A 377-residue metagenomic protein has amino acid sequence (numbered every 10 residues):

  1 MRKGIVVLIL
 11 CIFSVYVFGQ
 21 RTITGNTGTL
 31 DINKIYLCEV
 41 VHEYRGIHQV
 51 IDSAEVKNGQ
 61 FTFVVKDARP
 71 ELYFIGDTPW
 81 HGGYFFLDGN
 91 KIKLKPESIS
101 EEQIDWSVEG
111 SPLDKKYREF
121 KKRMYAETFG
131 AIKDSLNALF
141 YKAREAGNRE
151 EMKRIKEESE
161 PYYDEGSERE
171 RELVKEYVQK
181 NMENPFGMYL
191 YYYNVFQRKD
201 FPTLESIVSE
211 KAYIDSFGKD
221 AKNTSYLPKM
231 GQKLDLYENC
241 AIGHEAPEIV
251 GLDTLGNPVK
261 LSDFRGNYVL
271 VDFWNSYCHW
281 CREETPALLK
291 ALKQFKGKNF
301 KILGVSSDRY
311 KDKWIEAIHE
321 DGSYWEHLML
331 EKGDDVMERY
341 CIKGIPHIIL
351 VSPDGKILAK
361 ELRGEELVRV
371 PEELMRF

Functional and structural regions predicted by a protein language model:
M1-G25, F377: Bacterial Sec-dependent N-terminal signal peptides
Q20-E172: A non-transmembrane, solvent-exposed segment enriched in polar/low-complexity residues
P161, R198-I207: Short coil/turn connectors between adjacent alpha-helices in alpha-solenoid helical repeat scaffolds
K180-R198, P228: Amphipathic alpha-helical repeat scaffolds of TPR domains
E205-L252, N257, S262-N267, K293-K296 (+4 more regions): N-proximal helix/coil linker or "cap" segments that precede and/or mark the start of modular domains
R265, F273-K293: Conserved redox-active cysteine motifs that mediate thiol-disulfide chemistry, especially di-cysteine Cys-X(1-2)-Cys
K293-D334, E338, I342-I345: Conserved segment of the thioredoxin-like fold in thiol-based oxidoreductases
G322-S323, L330-R376: Thiol/disulfide oxidoreductase modules built on the thioredoxin-like
